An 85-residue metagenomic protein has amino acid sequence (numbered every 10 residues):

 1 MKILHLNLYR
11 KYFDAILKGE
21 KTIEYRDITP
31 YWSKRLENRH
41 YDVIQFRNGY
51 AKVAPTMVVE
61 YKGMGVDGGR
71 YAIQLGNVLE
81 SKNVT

Functional and structural regions predicted by a protein language model:
M1-T85: Catalytic phosphate/metal-binding cores of nucleic-acid and nucleotide-processing enzymes, i.e., regions that mediate
